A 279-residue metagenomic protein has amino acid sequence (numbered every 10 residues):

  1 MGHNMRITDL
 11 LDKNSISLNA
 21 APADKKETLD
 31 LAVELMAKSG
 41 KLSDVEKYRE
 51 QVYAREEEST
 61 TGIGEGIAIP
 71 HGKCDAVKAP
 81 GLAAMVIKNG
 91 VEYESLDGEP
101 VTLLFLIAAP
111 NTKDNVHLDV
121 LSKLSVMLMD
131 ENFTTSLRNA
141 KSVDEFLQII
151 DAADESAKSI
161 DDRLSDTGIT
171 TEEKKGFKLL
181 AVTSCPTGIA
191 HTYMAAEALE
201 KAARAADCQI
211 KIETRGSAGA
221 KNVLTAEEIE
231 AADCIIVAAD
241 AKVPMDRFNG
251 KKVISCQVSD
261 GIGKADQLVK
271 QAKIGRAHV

Functional and structural regions predicted by a protein language model:
M1-S184, Y193, E197, K201-C208 (+2 more regions): Cytosolic covalent-transfer regions centered on His/Cys nucleophiles that carry phosphoryl or persulfide groups
K73, P186-T187, D240-V243: Short glycine-rich anion-binding loops that position phosphate/pyrophosphate groups of nucleotides and phosphorylated
S142, R215-N222: Short acidic loop-to-helix transition motifs that present clustered carboxylates
A220-T225, K264: Short acidic active-site motifs
K242-Q267: A short, gly/pro- and small-residue-rich
D266, K273-I274: Class I S-adenosyl-L-methionine
A277-V279: Conserved small/polar residues in nucleotide/adenosyl-binding loops
